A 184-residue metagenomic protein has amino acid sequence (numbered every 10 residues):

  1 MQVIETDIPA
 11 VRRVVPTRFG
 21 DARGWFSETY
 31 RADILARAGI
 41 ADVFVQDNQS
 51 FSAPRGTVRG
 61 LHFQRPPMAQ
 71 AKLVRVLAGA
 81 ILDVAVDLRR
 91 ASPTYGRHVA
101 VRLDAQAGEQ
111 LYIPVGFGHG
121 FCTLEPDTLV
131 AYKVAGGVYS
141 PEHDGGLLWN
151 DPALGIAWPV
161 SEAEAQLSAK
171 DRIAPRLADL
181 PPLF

Functional and structural regions predicted by a protein language model:
M1-A107, E125-D127, V134-F184: Non-catalytic, conserved peripheral segments adjacent to functional cores
L111, H119-L124: Short beta-strand His + acidic residue motifs that chelate non-heme Fe in jelly-roll/DSBH and cupin folds
